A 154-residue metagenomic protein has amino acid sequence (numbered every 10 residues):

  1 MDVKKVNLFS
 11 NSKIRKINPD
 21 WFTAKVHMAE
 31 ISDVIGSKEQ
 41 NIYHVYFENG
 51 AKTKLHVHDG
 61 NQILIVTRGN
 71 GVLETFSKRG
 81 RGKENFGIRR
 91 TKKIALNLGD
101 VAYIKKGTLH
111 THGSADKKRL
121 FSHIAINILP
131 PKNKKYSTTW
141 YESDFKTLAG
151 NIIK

Functional and structural regions predicted by a protein language model:
M1-Q40, K54, K93, T138-K154: A short, N-terminal "cap"/entry segment at the start of jelly-roll beta-barrel domains of the cupin/DSBH fold
N41-H58, K106: Conserved short histidine dyad/triad with adjacent acidic residue
H44, V57, T75-S77, S114 (+1 more regions): Residue-level recognition of conserved beta-strand positions in structured domain cores
A51-K54, V72, L98-A102, K106-H112: Histidine-centered metal-chelating micro-motifs
D59-K83: Glycine- and acidic-residue-biased ligand/ion/polar-headgroup-sensing regions
I63, Y103, K118-T139: A short hydrophobic beta-strand segment most commonly corresponding to one strand of the jelly-roll/cupin
K78-G107: Short acidic-glycine-tyrosine-enriched beta hairpin
